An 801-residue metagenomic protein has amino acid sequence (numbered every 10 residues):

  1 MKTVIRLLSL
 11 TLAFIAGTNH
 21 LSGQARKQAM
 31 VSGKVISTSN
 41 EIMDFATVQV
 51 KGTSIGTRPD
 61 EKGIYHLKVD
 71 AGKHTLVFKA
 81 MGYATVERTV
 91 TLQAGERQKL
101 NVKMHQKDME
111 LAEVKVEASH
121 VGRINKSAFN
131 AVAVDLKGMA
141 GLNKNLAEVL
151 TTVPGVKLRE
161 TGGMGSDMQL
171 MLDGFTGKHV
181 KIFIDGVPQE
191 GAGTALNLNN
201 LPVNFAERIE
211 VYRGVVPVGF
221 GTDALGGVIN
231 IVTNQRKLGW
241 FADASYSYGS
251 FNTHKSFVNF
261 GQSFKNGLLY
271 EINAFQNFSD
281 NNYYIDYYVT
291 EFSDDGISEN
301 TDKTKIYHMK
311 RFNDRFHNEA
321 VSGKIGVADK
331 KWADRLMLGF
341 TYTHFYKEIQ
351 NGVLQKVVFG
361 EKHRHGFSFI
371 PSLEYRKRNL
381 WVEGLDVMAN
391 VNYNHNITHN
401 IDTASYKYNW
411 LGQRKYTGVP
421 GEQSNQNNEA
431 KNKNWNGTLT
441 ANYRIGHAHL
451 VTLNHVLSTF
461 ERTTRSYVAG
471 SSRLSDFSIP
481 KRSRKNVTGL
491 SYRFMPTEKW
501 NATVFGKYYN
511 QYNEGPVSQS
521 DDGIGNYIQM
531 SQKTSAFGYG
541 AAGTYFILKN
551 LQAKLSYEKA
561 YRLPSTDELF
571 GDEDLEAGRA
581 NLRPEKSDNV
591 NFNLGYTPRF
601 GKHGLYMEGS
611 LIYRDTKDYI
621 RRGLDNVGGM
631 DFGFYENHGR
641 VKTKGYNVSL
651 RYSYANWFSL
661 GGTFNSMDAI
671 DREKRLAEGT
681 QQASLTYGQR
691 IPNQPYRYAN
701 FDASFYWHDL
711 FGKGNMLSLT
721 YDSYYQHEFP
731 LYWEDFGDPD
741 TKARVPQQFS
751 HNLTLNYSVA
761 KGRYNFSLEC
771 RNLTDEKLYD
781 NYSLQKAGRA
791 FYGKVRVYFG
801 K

Functional and structural regions predicted by a protein language model:
L7, Y561, D615-D618, L660 (+2 more regions): C-terminal beta-signal and adjacent terminal beta-strands/loops of Gram-negative outer-membrane beta-barrel proteins
K34-N40, A46-K51, K79-Y83, Q93 (+2 more regions): Short, acidic, small-residue-rich periplasmic hinge/interaction motif at the N-terminus of Gram-negative outer-membrane
Y65-K68, V187-G214: Short acidic/polar hinge/loop motifs at secondary-structure boundaries that mediate gating or recognition
Q98-K103, L146-V149, S166-M171, F183 (+6 more regions): N-terminal periplasmic accessory domains that precede and gate Gram-negative outer-membrane beta-barrel machines
A147-P188: Extracytoplasmic beta-strand/coil segments of soluble accessory domains associated with Gram-negative outer-membrane
S322-F345, R364-G523, I528-Q529, K533-E558 (+4 more regions): Face-selective signature of the C-terminal outer-membrane beta-barrel domain
V517, H603-D615, F634-P730: Gram-negative outer-membrane beta-barrel transporters
F546, K554-E558, R562, E585-K644 (+2 more regions): Membrane-embedded beta-barrel scaffold of Gram-negative outer-membrane proteins
